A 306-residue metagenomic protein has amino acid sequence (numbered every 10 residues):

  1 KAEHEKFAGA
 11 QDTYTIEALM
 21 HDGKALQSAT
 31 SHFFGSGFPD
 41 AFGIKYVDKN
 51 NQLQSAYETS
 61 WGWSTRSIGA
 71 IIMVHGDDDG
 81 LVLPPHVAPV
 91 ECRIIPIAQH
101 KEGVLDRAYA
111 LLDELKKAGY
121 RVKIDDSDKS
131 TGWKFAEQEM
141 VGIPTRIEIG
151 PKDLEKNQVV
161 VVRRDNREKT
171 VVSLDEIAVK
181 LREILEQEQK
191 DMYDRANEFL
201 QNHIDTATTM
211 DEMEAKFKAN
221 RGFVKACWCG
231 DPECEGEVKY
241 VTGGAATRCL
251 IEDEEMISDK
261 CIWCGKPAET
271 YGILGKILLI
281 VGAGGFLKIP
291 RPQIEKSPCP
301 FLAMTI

Functional and structural regions predicted by a protein language model:
K1-L279, G284: NTP/phosphate- and nucleic-acid-binding module
A283-P292, S297-C299: N-terminal amphipathic/hydrophobic targeting modules at extreme N-termini, encompassing cleavable Sec/SRP-type signal
